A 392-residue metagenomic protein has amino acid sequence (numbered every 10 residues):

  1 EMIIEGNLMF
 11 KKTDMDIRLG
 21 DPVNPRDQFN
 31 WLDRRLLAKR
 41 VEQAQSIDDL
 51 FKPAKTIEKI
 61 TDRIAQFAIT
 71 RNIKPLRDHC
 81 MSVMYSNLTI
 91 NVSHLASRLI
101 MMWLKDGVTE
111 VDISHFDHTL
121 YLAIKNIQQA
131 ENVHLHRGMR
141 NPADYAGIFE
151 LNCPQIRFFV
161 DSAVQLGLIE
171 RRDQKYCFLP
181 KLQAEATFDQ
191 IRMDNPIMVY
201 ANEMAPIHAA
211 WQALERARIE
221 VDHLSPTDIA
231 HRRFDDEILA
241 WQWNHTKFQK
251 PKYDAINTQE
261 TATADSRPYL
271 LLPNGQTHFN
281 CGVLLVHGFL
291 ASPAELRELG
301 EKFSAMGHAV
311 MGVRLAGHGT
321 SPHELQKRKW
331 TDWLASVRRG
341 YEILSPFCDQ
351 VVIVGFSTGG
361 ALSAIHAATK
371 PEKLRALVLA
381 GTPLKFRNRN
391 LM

Functional and structural regions predicted by a protein language model:
E1-A264, Y269, K302: Membrane-interfacial terminal anchoring regions of lipid-handling membrane enzymes
T258-S321: Short, surface-exposed "cap/lid" segments of acyl-processing enzymes
M306, F347, K370: Conserved dinucleotide-binding and phosphotransfer motif residues
S321-F347, V352: Catalytic nucleophile-loop/oxyanion-hole region of alpha/beta-hydrolase and closely related hydrolase-like folds
G355-S363: Gly/Ala-rich beta-loop-alpha elbow adjacent to hydrolase catalytic centers
I365-T369: Active-site signature of alpha/beta-hydrolase-fold catalytic machinery across serine- and Asp/Cys-nucleophile hydrolases
V378-R387: Active-site nucleophile loop of the alpha/beta-hydrolase fold
